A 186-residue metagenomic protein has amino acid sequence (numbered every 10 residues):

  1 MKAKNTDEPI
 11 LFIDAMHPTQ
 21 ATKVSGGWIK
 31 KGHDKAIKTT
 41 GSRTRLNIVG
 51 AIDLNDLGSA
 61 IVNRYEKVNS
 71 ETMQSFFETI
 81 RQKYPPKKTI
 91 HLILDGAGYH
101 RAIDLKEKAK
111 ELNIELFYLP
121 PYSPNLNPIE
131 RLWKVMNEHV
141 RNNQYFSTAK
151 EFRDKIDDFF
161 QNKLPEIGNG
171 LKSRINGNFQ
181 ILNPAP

Functional and structural regions predicted by a protein language model:
M1-E78, G177-P186: Extended, low-complexity cationic-aromatic segments
D7-I10, I129-P186: C-terminal anion-handling pockets and recognition modules
L11-I13, I90-L94, Y118-P120: Short beta-strand segments
F12-D14, G50, F77, D95 (+4 more regions): Mobile genetic element proteins and their domesticated derivatives, centered on retroelements and DNA transposons
K35-T40, L112-P128: RNase H-like polynucleotidyl transferase catalytic core
T72-I90: Short, basic/hydrophobic alpha-helical segments
K88-H100, N127: Acidic/histidine-rich, metal-coordinating catalytic segments
A102-L112: Short, aromatic/basic amphipathic alpha-helical patches
